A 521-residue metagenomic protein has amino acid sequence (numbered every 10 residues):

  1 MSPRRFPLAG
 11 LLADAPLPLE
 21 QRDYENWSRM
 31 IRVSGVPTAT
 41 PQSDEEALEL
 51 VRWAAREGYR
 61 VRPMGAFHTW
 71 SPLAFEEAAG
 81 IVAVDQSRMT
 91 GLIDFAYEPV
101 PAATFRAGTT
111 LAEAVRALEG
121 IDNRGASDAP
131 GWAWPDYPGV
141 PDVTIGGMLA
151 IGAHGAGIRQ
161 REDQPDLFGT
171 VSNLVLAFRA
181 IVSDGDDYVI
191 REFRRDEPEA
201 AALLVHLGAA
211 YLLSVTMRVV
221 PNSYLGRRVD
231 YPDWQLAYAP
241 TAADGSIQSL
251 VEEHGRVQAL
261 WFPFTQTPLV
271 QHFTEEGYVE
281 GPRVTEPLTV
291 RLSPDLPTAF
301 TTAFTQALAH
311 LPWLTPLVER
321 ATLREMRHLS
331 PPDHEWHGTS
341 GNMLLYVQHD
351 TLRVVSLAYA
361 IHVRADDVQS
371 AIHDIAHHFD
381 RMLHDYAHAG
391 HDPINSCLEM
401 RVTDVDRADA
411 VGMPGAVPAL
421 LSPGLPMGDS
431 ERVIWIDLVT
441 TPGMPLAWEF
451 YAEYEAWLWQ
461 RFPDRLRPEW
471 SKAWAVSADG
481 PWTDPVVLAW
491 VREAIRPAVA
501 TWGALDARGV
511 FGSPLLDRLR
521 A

Functional and structural regions predicted by a protein language model:
R29-P135, A259: Glycine-rich N-terminal segment of FAD-binding domains in flavoprotein oxidoreductases, spanning the beta-loop-helix
R60-R62, N123-P138, D186-R191, L225-G226 (+2 more regions): Short secondary-structure capping/junction motifs at helix and strand boundaries
R62-A66, R256-F262, N342, H388-M413 (+1 more regions): A short glycine-rich, hydrophobically flanked beta-strand micro-motif that places a catalytic Asp/Glu for divalent metal
S71-I93, G155-G185, Y211-M217: Structural signature of FAD isoalloxazine-binding scaffolds in flavoprotein oxidoreductases
V175-S396, R401-V402: C-terminal substrate-binding/cap subdomain adjacent to the FAD-binding core in PCMH-type and related FAD-linked
Q271-E275, Q348-R353, V405-G428, W482-W490: Short glycine/threonine-rich loop-to-helix capping motif typified by GTGT followed within a few residues by an Asp-Pro
F450-A521: Activity-critical C-terminal alpha-helical subdomain
